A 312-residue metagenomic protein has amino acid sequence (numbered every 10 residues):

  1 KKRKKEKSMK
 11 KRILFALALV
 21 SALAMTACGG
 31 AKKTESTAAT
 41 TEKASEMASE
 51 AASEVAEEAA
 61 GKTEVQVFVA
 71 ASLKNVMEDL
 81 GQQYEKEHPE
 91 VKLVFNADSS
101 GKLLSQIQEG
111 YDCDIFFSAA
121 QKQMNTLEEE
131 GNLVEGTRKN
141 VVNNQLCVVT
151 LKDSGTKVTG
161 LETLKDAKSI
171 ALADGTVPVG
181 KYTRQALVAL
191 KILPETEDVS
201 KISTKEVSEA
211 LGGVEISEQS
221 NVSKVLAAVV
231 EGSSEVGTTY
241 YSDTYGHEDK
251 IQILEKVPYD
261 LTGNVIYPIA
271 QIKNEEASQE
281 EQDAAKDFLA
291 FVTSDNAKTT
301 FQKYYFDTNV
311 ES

Functional and structural regions predicted by a protein language model:
K1-S8: Short, Lys/Arg-enriched N-terminal segments with co-localized hydrophobic residues within the first ~10-30 amino acids
R12-V20: Sec-dependent N-terminal signal peptides
A24-A27: C-terminal motif of bacterial Sec signal peptides marking the signal peptidase cleavage site
G30-Q82, K86, G101, Q121 (+3 more regions): Exported/periplasmic ABC-transporter solute-binding proteins
H88-F95: A generic structural motif
E90, D112-C113, S234: Short, high-confidence coil segments that cap the C-terminus of an alpha-helix and link into the following beta-strand
F95-S105, D112-E128: Ligand-binding clamshell of periplasmic/extracellular solute-binding protein-like
G131-K139: Central helical "cap/lid" subdomain
